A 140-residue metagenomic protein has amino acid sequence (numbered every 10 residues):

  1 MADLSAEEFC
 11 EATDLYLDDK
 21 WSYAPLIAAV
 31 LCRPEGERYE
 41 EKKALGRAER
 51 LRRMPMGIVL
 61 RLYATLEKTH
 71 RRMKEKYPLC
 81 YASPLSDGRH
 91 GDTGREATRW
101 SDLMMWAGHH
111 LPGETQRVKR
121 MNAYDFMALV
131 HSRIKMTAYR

Functional and structural regions predicted by a protein language model:
M1-R140: An amphipathic, hydrophobic-aromatic interaction surface with interspersed Lys/Arg that forms lipid/phosphate-bearing
